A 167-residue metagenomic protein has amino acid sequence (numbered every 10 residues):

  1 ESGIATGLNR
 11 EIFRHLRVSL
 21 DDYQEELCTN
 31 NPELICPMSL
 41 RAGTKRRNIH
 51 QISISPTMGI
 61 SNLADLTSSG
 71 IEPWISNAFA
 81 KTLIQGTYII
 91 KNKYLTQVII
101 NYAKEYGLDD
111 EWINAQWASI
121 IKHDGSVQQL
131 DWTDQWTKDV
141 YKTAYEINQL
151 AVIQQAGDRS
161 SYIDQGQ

Functional and structural regions predicted by a protein language model:
S2-T57, W117, Q135-V140: Internal maturation/activation junctions in enzymes
A42-T44, I52-Q167: Catalytic alpha/beta core of large soluble enzyme barrels
